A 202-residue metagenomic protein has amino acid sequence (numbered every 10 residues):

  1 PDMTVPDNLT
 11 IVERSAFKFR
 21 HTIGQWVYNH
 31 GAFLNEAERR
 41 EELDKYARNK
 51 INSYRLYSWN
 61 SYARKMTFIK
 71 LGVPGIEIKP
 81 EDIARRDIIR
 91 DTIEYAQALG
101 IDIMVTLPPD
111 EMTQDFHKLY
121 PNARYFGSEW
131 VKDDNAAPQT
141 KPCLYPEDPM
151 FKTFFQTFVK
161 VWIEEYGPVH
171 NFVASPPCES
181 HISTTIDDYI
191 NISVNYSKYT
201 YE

Functional and structural regions predicted by a protein language model:
P1-S15: Contiguous, structured surface segment used for ligand recognition
R14-E202: Aromatic-lined carbohydrate-binding surfaces of glycoside hydrolases
